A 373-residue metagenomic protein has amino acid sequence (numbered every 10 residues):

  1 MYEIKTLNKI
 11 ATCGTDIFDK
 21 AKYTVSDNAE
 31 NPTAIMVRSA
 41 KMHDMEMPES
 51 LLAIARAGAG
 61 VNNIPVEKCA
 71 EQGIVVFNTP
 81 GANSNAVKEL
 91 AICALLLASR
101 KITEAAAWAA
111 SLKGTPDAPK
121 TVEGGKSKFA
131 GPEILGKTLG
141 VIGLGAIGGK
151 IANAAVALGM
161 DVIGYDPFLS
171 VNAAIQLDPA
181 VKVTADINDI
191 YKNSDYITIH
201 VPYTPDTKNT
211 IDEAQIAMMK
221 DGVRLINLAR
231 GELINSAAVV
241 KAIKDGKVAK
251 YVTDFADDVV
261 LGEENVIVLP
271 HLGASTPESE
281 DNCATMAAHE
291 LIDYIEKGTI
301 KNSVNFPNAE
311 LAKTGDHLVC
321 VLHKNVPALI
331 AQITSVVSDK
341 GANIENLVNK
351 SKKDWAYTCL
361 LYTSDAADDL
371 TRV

Functional and structural regions predicted by a protein language model:
M1-T79, K192, D212-A214, M218 (+2 more regions): An N-terminal-biased, well-structured beta-alpha scaffold segment characteristic of Rossmann-like dinucleotide-binding
A40-E46, P167-V260, S275: Rossmann-like adenosine-cofactor binding region
P80-T138, N302-S303: Phosphate-binding beta-alpha-beta segment of Rossmann-like dinucleotide-binding domains, i.e., the NAD(P)
K88-A107, V156-M160, T285-T299, T334-S338 (+1 more regions): Oxidoreductase and adenylate-handling cofactor-binding alpha/beta cores
L144-G145: Glycine-rich Rossmann-fold phosphate-binding loop(s) that bind the pyrophosphate of adenine dinucleotide cofactors
G148-G149: N-terminal Rossmann-fold NAD(P) dinucleotide-binding loop
K313-H323: Short glycine-/aliphatic-rich beta-strand segments at the starts of folded cytosolic domains
Y362-T371: Conserved small/polar residues in nucleotide/adenosyl-binding loops
